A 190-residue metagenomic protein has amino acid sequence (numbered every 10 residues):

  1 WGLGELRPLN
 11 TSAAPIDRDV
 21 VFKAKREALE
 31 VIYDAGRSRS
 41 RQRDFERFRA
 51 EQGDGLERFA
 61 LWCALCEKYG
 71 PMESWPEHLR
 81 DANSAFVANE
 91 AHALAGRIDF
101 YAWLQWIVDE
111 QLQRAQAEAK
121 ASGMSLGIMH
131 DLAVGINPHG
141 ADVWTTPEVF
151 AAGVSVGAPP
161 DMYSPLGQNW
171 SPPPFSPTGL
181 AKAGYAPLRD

Functional and structural regions predicted by a protein language model:
W1-D109, G135-D190: Alpha-amylase-like alpha-glycosidases and glucanotransferases acting on alpha-linked glucans and related
Y101, Q105-A133: Conserved, well-ordered alpha-helix/loop/beta-strand core segments that scaffold catalytic motifs
